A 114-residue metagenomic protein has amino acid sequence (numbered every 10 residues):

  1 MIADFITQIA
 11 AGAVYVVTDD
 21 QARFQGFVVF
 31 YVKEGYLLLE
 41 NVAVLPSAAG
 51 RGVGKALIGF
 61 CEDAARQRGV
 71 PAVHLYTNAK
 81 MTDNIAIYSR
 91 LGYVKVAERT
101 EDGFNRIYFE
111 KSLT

Functional and structural regions predicted by a protein language model:
M1-N41, L45-S47, I58-F60, A64 (+3 more regions): Acetyl-CoA-dependent GNAT
E34, Y76-A79: Short beta->alpha linker loops
L39, V73-T77: Conserved hydrophobic beta-strand within the GNAT/NAT acetyltransferase core sheet that lines the active-site cleft
V44, T77, N105: Short acidic donor-binding/metal-coordinating loop in glycosyltransferase active sites
L45-S47, R51, A79-K80: Active-site acidic-Proline motif in GNAT/NAT acetyltransferases
R51, P71-V73: Non-catalytic interaction surface on structured domains
K55, G59, Q67, K80-A97 (+1 more regions): Conserved active-site alpha-helix within GNAT-family acetyltransferase domains
